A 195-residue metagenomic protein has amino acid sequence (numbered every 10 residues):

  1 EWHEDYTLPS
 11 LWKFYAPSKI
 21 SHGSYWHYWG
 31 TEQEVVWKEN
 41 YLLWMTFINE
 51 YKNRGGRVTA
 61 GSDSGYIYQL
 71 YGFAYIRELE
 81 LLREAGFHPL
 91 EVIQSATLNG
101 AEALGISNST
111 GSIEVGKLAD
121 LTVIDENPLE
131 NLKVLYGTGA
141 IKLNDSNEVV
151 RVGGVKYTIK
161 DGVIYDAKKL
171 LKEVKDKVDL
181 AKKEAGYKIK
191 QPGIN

Functional and structural regions predicted by a protein language model:
E1-A85, V178-N195: Active-site neighborhoods of metal-dependent hydrolases
Y28-W29, E34-V36, Y41, T46 (+3 more regions): C-terminal helical cap
A60-S64, A96, K160-G162: Active-site-proximal beta-strand/loop segments in catalytic clefts of secreted hydrolases
S62, F73, I106, S112 (+1 more regions): Gly/Ser/Thr-rich helix-start
S64-I67, N99-G100, P128, I164-Y165: Solvent-exposed loop/turn segments at secondary-structure junctions within structured extracellular/periplasmic domains
I67, Y71, A101, K142-L143: C-terminal functional module detector
N99, Y136-G139, K177, A181: Alpha-helix boundary/capping residues
L118-E173: C-terminal cap of metal-dependent C-N hydrolases
